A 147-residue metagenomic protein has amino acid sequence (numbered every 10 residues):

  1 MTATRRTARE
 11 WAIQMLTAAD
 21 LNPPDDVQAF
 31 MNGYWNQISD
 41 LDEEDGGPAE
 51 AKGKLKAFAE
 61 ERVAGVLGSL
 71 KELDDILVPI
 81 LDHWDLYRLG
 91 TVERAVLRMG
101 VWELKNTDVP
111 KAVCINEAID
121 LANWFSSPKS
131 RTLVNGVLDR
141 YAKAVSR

Functional and structural regions predicted by a protein language model:
M1-R147: N-terminal interaction/assembly modules
